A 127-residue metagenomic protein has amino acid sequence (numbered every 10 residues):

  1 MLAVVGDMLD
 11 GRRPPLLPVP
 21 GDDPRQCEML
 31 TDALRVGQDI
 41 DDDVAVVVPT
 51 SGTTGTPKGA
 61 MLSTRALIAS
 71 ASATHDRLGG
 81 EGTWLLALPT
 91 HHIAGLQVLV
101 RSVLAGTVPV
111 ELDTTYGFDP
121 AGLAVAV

Functional and structural regions predicted by a protein language model:
M1, A33-P49, G80-T83: Conserved pre-ATP/AMP-binding loop-to-beta segment of ANL
M1-D39, A124-V125: Structural core segment of the AMP-binding/adenylate-forming
M1-G11, T74-H75, I93-G106: Hydrophobic alpha-helical segments in the ANL/AMP-binding
R13-P14, T56, T107: Short glycine/serine/threonine/alanine-rich loop segments
Q38, T54-L62, H75, L86-T90 (+1 more regions): Short coil/turn segments at secondary-structure boundaries
D43-S72, G79: Conserved AMP-binding A3 loop
T64-S70, T83-V127: AMP-binding/adenylate-forming
